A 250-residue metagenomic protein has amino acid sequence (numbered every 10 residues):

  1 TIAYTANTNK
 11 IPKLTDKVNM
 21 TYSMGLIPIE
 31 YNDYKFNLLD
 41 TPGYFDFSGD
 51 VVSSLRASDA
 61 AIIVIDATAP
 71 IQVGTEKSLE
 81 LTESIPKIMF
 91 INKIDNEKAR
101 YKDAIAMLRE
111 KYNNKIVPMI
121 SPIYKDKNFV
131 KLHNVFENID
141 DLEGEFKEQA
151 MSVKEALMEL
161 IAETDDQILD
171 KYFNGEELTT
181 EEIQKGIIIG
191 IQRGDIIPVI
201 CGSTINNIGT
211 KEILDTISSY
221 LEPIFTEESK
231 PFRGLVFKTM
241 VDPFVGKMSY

Functional and structural regions predicted by a protein language model:
T1-V52, A61-V64, P118, E163: P-loop NTPase switch module centered on the Walker A-proximal segment
T5-N7, L14, V51-S54, S58 (+3 more regions): Alpha-helical context
M20-Y22, P28-N32, S53-A57, P70 (+3 more regions): Conserved catalytic network of the ASCE P-loop NTPase/AAA+ motor domain
Y22-M24, D46-G49, R56, V73 (+2 more regions): Generic alpha-helix structural propensity
A67-V245: P-loop NTPase catalytic nucleotide-binding module
M248-Y250: Short alpha-helix capping/helix-loop boundary micro-motifs
